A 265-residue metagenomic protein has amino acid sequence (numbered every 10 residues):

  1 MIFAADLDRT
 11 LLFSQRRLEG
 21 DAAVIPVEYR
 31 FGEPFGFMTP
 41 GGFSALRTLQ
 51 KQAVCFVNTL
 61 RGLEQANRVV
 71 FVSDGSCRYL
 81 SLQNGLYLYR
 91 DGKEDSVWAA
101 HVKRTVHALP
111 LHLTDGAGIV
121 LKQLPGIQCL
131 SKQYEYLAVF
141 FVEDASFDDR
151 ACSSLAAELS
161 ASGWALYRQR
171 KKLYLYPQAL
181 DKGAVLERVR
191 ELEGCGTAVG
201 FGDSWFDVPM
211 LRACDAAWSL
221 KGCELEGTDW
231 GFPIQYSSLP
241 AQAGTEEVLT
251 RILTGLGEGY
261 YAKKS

Functional and structural regions predicted by a protein language model:
M1-F3, L7-V57: Active-site neighborhood of HAD-like aspartate-dependent phosphohydrolases
A5-R17, Q83-G85, D91-G92, Q133-Y134 (+2 more regions): Short loop/turn segments at strand-loop or loop-helix junctions that form parts of catalytic or ligand-binding pockets
S14-Q15, A66-V69, D91-G92, M210 (+1 more regions): Short glycine-/acidic-enriched loop or helix-start segments at secondary-structure transitions that form or flank
E19-A23, S73-G75, A217-W218: Glycine-rich, phosphate-binding/catalytic loops in enzymes
G36-K122: Active-site phosphate-binding/coordination module
G116-A213, T228: Conserved acidic, metal-coordinating active-site core of Asp-based, Mg2+-dependent phosphoryl-transfer enzymes
Y176, G183-S265: Mg2+-dependent phosphoryl-transfer enzymes with acidic/Ser/Thr/Gly-rich catalytic loops
